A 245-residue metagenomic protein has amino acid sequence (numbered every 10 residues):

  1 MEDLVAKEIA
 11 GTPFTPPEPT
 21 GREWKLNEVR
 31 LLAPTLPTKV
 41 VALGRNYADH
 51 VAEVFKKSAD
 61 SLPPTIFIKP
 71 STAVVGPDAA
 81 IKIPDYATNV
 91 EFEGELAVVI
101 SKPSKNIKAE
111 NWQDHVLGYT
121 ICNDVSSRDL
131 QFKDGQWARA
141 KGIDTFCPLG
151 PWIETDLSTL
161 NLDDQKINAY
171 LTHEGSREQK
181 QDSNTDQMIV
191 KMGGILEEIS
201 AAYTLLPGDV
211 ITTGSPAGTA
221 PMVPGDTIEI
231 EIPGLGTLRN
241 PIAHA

Functional and structural regions predicted by a protein language model:
M1-P64, L160, K166-N168, E174 (+2 more regions): N-terminal non-catalytic cap/leader segment that marks the start of a structured domain
R30-L32, V54-K57, I81-V90, S104-N111 (+2 more regions): A generic local secondary-structure boundary/capping motif
L36, A42, G76, E91-E93 (+2 more regions): Residue-level recognition of short, solvent-exposed, well-ordered loop/turn junctions that link secondary-structure
S58-P77, F92, E229-G234: Structural signature of FAD isoalloxazine-binding scaffolds in flavoprotein oxidoreductases
L62, I66-K69, N111-R139, I143-D144 (+2 more regions): Flexible glycine-rich active-site/ligand-binding loops centered on an Asp-His dyad
K133, G150-P151, S176-L205: Glycine-rich active-site loops that engage anionic ligands at enzyme catalytic sites
S200-T212, T219-A220: Beta-rich strand-turn-strand
A217-A245: Charged, cofactor-coupling segments
